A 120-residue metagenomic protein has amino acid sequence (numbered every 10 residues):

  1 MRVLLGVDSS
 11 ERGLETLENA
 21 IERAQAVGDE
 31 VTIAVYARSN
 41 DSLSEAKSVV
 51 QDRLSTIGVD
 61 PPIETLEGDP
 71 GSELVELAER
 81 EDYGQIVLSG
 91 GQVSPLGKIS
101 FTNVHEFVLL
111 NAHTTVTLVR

Functional and structural regions predicted by a protein language model:
M1-S44: Small/aliphatic-rich secondary-structure junction motif
L17, L43-Q51, T102: Short, surface-exposed alpha-helical segments at coil->helix boundaries
I21, Q51, E106: Active-site phosphate/pyrophosphate- and oxyanion-stabilizing loops and adjacent acidic/basic residues in soluble
E22-Q25, E79, L109-L110: Solvent-exposed polar/charged
A26, L54-V59: Short helix-capping segments at alpha-helix termini
T32-A34, P62-L66, T117: General small-molecule cofactor/ligand-binding pocket signal
I57-L96: Structural beta-alpha unit
Q85-R120: Gly/Ser-rich helix-loop-strand patches that form or flank binding pockets for ribonucleotide-derived cofactors
